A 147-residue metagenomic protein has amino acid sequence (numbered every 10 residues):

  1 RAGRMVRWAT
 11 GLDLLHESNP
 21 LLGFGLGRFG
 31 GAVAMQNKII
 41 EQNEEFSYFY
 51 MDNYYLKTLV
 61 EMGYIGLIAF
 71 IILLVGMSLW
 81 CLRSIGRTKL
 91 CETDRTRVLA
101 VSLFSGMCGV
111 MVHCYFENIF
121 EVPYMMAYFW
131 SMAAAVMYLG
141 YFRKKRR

Functional and structural regions predicted by a protein language model:
R1-T10, E17-M62, I85-T88: Long extracytoplasmic/lumenal interhelical loops at the membrane interface of multi-pass membrane proteins
A2, L14, P20, M77-S84 (+2 more regions): Hydrophobic membrane-targeting alpha-helices
R7-T10, Y54, T58, M77-W80 (+2 more regions): Generic recognition of well-ordered alpha-helical segments
L21-G25, L67-A69, E121: Extended hydrophobic-aromatic, low-complexity segments
F29-G31, T58, A69-I72, P123: Generic hydrophobic alpha-helical membrane-span motif
E61-M111: Hydrophobic transmembrane alpha-helices and their immediate junctions
V101-R147: Transmembrane alpha-helices of multi-pass inner-membrane enzymes
